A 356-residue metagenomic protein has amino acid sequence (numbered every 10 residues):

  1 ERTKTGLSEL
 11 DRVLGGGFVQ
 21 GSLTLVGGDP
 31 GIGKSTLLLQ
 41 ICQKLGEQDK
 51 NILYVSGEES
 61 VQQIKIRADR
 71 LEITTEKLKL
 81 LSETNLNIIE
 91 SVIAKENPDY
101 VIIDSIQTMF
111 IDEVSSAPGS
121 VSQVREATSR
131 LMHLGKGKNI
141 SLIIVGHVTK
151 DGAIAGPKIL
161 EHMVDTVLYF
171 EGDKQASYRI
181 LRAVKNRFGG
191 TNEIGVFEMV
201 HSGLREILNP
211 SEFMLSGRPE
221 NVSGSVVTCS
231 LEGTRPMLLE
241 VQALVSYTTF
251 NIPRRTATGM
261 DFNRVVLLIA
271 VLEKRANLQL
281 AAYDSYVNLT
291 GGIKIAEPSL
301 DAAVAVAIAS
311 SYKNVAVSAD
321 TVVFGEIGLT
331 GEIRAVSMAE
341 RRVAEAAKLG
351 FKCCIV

Functional and structural regions predicted by a protein language model:
E1-G15, V19-L25, I32-L39, Q43 (+6 more regions): Peripheral, non-AAA+ core regions of ATP-driven protein-machinery
D29, G57: P-loop (Walker A) phosphate-binding loop of NTP-binding proteins
I52-S56: Conserved RecA-like ASCE P-loop NTPase motor core of nucleic-acid helicases/translocases
S60: Conserved Rossmann-like nucleotide-cofactor binding loop
